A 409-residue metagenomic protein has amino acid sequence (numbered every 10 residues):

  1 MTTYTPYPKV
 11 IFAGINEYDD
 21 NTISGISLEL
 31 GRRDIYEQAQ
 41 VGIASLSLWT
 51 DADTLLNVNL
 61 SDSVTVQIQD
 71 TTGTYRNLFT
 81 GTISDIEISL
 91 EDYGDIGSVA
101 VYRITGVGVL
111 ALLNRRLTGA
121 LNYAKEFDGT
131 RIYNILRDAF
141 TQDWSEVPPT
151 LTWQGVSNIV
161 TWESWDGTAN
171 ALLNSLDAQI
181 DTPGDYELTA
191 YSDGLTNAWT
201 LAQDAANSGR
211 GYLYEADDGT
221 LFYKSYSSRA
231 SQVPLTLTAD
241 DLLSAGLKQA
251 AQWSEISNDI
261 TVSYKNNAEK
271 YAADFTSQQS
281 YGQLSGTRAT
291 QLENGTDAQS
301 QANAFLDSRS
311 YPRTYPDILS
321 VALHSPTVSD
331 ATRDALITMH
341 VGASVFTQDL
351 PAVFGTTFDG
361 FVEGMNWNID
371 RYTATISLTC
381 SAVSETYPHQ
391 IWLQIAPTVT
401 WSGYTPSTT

Functional and structural regions predicted by a protein language model:
M1-D20, A124-Y133, R137, W199-D359 (+3 more regions): Acidic, small/polar-enriched beta strand-loop surface segments
M1-G129, N368, T373, S381: Beta-strand-rich assembly/attachment modules of structural machines
E17, L28, D34, S45 (+15 more regions): Polar low-complexity intrinsically disordered regions enriched in Ser/Thr and small residues
Y18-D51, L151-N170, G219-T220, N303-S308 (+1 more regions): Short secondary-structure boundary segments
Y18-E29, I83, L173, G184-T189 (+2 more regions): A broad structural signal for short, well-ordered beta-strand segments within beta-sheet-rich domains
N59-S63, L195, H340-S344: Glycine-centered loop/turn motifs
T72-Y75, D92-Q252: Charged- and aromatic-enriched interaction segments used to assemble and dock large macromolecular complexes
